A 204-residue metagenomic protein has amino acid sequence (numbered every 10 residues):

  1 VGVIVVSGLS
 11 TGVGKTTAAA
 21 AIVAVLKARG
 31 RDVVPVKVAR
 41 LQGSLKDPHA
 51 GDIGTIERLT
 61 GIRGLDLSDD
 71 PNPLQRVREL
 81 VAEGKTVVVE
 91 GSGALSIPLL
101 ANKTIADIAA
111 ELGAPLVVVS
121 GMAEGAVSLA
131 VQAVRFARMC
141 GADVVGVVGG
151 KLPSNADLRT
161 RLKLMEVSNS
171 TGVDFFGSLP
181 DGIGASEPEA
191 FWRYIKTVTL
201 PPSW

Functional and structural regions predicted by a protein language model:
V3, L9, T17-L80, K85: N-terminal phosphate/diphosphate-binding loop that engages ATP/GTP or pyrophosphate donors across diverse enzyme folds
V5, V88-E90, V117-V119, V148: Structural motif
R31-V34, V87, A114-L116, V144-V145: Hydrophobic anchor at the start of a short beta-strand that flanks the dinucleotide cofactor-binding loop
P35-K37, V118-S120, V145-K151: Short internal beta-strands
L80-L100: Switch II (G3) loop of P-loop NTPases
L100-A123: Inter-motif core of Ras-like GTPase G domains
L100-I108, V131-V134, R159-M165: Charged helix-capping and loop-helix junction motifs
R135-W204: C-terminal lobe/tail of nucleotide-utilizing enzymes
